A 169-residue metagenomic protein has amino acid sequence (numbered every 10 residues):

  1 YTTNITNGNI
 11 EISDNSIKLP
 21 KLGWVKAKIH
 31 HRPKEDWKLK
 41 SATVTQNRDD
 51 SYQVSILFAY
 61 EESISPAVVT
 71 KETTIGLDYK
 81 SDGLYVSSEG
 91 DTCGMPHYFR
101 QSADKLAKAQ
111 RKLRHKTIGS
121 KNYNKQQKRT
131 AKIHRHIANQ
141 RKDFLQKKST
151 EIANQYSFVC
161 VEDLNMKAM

Functional and structural regions predicted by a protein language model:
Y1-N47: Acidic carboxylate diad motif detector
P33-E35, R48-M169: Positively charged, helix-rich recognition surfaces that bind polyanionic ligands
